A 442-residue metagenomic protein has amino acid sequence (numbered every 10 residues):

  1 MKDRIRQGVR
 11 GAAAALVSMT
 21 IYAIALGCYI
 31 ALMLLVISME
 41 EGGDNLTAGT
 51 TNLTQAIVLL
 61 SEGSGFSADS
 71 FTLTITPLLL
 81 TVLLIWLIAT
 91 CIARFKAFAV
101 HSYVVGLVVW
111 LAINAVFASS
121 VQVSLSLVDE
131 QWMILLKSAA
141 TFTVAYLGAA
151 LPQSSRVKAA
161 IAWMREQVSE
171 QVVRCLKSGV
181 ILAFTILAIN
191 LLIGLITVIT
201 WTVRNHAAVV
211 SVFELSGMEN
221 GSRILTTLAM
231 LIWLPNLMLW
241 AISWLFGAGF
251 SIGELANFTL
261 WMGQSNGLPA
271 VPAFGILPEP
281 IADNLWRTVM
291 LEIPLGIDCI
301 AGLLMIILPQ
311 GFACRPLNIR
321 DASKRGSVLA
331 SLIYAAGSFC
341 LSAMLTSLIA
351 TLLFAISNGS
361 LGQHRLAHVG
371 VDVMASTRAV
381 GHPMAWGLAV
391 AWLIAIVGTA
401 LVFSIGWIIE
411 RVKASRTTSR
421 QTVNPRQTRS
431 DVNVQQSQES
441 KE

Functional and structural regions predicted by a protein language model:
M1-T202, A207, S211-L215, N220: N-terminal membrane-targeting/anchoring modules of bacterial envelope and secretion proteins
D3-L84, S119-L125, F213-L295, A355-P425 (+1 more regions): Long, glycine/tryptophan/cysteine-rich extracytoplasmic
V17, K137, T185, T227-M230 (+2 more regions): Generic alpha-helical structural element
G27, L191-V198, W240, D298 (+2 more regions): Helical transmembrane-bundle signal
H101-M164, R174, V203-A207, C299-V434 (+1 more regions): Alpha-helical transmembrane segments of multi-pass integral membrane proteins, characterized by long hydrophobic
Q171-A188, M218-T226, L277-V289, G326-S338: Membrane-water interface at loop-to-transmembrane-helix junctions
